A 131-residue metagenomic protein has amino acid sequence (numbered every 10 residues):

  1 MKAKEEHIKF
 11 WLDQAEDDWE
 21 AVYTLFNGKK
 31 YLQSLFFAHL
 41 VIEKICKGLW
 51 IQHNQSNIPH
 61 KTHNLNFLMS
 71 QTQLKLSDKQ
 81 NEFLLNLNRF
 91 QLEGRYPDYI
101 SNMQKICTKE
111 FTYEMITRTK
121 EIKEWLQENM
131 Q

Functional and structural regions predicted by a protein language model:
M1-Q131: Terminal alpha-helical segments
